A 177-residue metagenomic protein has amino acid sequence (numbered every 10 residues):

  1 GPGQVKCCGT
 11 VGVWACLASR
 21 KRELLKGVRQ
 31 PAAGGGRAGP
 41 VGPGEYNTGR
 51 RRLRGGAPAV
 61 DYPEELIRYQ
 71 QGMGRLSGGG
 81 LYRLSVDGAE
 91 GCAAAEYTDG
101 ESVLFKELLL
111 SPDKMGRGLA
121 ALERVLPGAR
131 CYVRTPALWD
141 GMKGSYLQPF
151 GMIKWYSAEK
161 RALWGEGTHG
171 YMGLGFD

Functional and structural regions predicted by a protein language model:
G1-P2: Basic, Lys/Arg-rich alpha-helical nucleic-acid-recognition elements, primarily the DNA-binding modules of transcription
K6-A32, Y97, K106-D113, A120-D177: Active-site/acyl-donor-binding loops of N-acyltransferases
G12-P112: Amide-forming acyltransferase catalytic core, primarily the GNAT-like/NAT-type and related acyltransferase folds
